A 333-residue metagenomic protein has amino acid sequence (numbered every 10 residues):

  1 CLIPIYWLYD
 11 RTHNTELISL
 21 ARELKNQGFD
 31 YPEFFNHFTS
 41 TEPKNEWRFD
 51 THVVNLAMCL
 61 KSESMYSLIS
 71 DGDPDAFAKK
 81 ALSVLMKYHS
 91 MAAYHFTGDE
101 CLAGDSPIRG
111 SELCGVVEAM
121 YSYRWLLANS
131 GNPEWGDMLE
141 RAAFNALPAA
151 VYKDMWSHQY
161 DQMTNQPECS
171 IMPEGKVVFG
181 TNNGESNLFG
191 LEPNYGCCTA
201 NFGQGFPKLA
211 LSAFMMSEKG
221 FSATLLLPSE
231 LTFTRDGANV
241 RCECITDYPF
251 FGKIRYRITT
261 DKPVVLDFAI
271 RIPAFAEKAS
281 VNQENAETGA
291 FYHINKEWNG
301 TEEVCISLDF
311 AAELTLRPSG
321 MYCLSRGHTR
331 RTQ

Functional and structural regions predicted by a protein language model:
C1-Q333: Glycan-recognition and catalytic cores of secretory/periplasmic carbohydrate-active enzymes
